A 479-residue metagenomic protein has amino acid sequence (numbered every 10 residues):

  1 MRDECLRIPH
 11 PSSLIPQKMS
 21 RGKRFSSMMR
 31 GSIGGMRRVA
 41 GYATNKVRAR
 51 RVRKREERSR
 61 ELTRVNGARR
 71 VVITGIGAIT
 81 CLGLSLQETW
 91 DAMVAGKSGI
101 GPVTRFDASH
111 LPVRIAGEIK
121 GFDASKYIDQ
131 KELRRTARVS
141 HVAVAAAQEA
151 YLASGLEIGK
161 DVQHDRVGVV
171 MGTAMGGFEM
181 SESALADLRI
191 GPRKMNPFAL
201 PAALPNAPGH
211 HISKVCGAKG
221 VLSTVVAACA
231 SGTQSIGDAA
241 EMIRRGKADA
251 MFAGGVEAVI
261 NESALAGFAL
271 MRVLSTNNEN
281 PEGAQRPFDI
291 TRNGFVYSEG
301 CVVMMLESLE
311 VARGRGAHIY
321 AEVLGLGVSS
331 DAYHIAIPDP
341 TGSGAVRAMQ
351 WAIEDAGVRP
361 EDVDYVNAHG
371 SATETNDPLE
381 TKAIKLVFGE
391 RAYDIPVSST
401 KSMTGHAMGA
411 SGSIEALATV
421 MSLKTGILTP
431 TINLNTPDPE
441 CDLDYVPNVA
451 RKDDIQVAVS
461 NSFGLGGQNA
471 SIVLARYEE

Functional and structural regions predicted by a protein language model:
P9-P16: Compositionally biased, intrinsically disordered low-complexity segments enriched in Pro/Arg/Gln/His
V39-A43, V47-R48, R55-E132, S154 (+3 more regions): ACP-dependent fatty acid/polyketide chain-elongation machinery
R70-T74, G101, E279-A356, Y365 (+1 more regions): Condensing-enzyme catalytic core mediating Claisen C-C bond formation in acyl metabolism
I73, V94-A227, V256-L265, P360-N376: Conserved beta-ketoacyl condensing-enzyme motif
A108, P112-E118, G176-M180, A258-Q285 (+4 more regions): Active-site-adjacent elements of ketosynthase-type condensing enzymes
A143-L156, P205-G209, S213-E257, F295-A317 (+2 more regions): Active-site-proximal alpha-helical scaffold in enzymes
A150-Q163, V311-I319, M349-Y365, V387 (+1 more regions): Phosphate/pyrophosphate-binding loops at sites that engage ATP/ADP/AMP, CoA/4′-phosphopantetheine, polyphosphate
I190-N196, Q234-G237, E241, A250 (+4 more regions): Glycine-/small-residue-rich "gating" segment that lines the acyl/pantetheine channel and substrate pocket
